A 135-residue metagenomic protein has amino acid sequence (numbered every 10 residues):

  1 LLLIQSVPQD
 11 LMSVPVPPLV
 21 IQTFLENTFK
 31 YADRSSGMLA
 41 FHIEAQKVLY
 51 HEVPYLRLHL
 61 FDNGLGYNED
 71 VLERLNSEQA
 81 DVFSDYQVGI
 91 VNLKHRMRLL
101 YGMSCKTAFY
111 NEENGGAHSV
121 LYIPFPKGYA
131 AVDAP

Functional and structural regions predicted by a protein language model:
L2-M12: Conserved catalytic submotifs in the C-terminal HATPase_c
V16-M38, R96: Conserved ATP-binding N-box helix of the HATPase_c
P18-L19, V82-R96: Glycine-rich phosphate-binding loop
A40-V53: Short beta-strand/loop element within the Bergerat-fold HATPase_c
Y55, G66, E112-V120: Glycine-rich nucleotide-binding loop
L58-V88: Glycine-rich/acidic phosphate-handling loop/turn and adjacent ATP-lid/helix of nucleotide-binding kinase/ATPase domains
G102-N111: Glycine-rich ATP-binding loops of the HATPase_c
L121-K127: C-terminal beta-strand of the catalytic ATP-binding
